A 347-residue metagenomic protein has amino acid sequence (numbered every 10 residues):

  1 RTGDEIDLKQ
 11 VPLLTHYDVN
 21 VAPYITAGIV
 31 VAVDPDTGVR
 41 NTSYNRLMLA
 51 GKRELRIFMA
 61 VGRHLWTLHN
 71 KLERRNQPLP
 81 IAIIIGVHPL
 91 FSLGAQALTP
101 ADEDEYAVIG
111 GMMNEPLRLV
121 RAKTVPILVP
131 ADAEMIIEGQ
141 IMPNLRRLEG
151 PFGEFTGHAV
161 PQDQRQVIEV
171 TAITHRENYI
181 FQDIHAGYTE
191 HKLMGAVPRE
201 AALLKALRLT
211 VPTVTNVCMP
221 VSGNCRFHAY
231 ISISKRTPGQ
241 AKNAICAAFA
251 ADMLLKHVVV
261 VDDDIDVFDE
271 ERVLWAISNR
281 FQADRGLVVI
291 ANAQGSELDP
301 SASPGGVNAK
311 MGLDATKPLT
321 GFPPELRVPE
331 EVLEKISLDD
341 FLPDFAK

Functional and structural regions predicted by a protein language model:
R1-T15, H88-K347: Charged, compositionally biased interaction regions
T2-I84: Internal mixed beta-strand/loop scaffold within catalytic domains of large alpha/beta enzymes
